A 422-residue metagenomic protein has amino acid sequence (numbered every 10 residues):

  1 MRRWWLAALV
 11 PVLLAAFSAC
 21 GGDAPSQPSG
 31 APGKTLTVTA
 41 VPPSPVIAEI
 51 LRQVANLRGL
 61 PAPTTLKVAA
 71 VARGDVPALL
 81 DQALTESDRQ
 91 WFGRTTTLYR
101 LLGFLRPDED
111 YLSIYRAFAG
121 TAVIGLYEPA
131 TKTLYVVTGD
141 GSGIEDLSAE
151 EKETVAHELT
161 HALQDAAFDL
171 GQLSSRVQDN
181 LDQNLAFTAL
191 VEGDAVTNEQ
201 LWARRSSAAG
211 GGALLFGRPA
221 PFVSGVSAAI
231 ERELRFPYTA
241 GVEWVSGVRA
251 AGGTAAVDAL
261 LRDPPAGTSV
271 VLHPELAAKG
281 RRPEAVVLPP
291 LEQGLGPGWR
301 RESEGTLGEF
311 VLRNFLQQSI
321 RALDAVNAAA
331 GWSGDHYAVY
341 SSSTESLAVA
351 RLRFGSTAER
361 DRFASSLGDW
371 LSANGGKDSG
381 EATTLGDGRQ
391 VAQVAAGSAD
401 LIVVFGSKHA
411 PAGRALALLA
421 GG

Functional and structural regions predicted by a protein language model:
A7-F17: Bacterial N-terminal signal peptides
C20-D23: Bacterial signal peptide processing site
R52, G225-T344: Pan-zinc metallopeptidase signature
V54, E153-L170, A195-V196, S356: Active-site recognition of the HExxH zinc-binding catalytic motif
L66-V71, E345-D361: A short acidic-to-branched-hydrophobic micro-motif
P77-G93, D110-L134: Catalytic zinc-binding patch centered on the HExxH motif and its immediate surroundings that defines zinc-dependent
L134-A156, A186: Short pre-active-site segment immediately N-terminal to the catalytic Zn-binding motif
D165-G171, S175-L215: Post-HExxH zinc-binding segment in Zn-dependent metallohydrolases
